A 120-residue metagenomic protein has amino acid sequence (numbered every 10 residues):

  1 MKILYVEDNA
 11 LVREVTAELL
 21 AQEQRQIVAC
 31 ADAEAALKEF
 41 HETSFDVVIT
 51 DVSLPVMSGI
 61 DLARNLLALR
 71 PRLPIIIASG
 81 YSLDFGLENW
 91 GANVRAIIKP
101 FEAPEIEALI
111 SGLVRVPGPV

Functional and structural regions predicted by a protein language model:
E7: Conserved acidic carboxylate
E14-Q22: Charged docking surfaces used in two-component/phosphorelay signaling
Q24-A31, E39: Short hydrophobic/Thr-rich beta-strand motif most characteristic of the beta2 strand and flanking loop of CheY-like
D32, S58-D61: Acidic catalytic/metal-coordinating carboxylates
T43-I49: Active-site beta3 strand of CheY-like receiver
D51, S79: Active-site residues of response regulator receiver
P55: The feature encodes the CheY-like receiver
I60-R72: Short amphipathic alpha-helix used as the core "switch/output" element in two-component signaling
